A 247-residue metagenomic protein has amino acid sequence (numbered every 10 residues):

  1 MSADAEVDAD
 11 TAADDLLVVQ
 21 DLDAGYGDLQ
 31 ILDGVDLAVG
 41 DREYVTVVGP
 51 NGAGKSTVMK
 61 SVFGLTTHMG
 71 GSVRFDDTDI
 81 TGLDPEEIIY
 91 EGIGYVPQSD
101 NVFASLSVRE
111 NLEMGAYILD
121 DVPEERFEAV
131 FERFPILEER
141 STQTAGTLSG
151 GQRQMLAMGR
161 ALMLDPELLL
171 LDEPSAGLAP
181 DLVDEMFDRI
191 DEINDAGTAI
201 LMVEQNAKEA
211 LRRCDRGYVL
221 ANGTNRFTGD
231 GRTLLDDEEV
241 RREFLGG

Functional and structural regions predicted by a protein language model:
L17-V19, L32: Conserved structural motif at the start of ABC-family nucleotide-binding domains
V48-P50: The feature captures the beta-strand-to-loop junction immediately N-terminal to the Walker
F63: Helix-to-loop junction immediately C-terminal to a conserved catalytic motif
G71-D79, E91, P123-F127: Conserved ABC transporter NBD signature motif
A161-L162: ABC ATPase C-loop
D165: Conserved catalytic motifs of ABC-family nucleotide-binding domains
L169-E173: Catalytic Walker B motif of ABC-type/P-loop ATPase nucleotide-binding domains
